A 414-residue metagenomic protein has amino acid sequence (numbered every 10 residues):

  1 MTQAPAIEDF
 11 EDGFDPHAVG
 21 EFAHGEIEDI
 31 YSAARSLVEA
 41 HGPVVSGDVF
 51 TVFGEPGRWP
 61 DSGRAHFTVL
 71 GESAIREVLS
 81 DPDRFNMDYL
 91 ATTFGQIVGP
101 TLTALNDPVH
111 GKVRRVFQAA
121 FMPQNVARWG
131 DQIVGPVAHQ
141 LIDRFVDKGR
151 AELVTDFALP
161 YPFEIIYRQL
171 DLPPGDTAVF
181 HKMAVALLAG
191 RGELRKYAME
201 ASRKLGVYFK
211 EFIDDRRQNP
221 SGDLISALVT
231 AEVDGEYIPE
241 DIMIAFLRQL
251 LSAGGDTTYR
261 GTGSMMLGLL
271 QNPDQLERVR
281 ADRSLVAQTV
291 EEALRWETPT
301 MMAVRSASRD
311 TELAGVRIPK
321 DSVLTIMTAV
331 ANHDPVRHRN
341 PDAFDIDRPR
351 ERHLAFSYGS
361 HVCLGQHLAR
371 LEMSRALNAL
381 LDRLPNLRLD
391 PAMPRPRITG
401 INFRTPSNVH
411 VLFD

Functional and structural regions predicted by a protein language model:
M1-D414: Cytochrome P450
